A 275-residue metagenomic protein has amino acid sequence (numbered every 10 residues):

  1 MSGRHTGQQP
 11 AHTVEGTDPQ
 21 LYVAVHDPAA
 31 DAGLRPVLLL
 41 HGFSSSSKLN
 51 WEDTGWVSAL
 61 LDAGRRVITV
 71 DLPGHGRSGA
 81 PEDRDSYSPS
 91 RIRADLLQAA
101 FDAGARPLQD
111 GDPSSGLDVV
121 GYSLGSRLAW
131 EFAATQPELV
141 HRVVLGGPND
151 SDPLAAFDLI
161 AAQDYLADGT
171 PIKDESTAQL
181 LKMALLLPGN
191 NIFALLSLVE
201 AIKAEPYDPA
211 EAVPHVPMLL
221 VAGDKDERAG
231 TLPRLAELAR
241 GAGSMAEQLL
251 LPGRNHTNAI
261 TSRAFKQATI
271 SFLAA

Functional and structural regions predicted by a protein language model:
S44-V57: The serine-hydrolase catalytic nucleophile loop
L60-G79: Conserved alpha/beta-hydrolase
S90-S115: Conserved acidic catalytic loop of the alpha/beta-hydrolase fold
R127-T135, L139-T170: Flexible "cap/lid" loop of the alpha/beta hydrolase fold
A194-A210, K225-E227: Active-site nucleophile elbow and catalytic-triad environment of alpha/beta-hydrolase enzymes
V213-P214, L220-A222: Short beta-strand/loop motif that positions the catalytic acidic residue of the alpha/beta-hydrolase fold
V221-G253: Conserved loop-alpha-helix segment in the C-terminal half of the alpha/beta-hydrolase fold that carries the catalytic
R254-A264: Catalytic histidine-centered segment of alpha/beta-hydrolase-like enzymes
